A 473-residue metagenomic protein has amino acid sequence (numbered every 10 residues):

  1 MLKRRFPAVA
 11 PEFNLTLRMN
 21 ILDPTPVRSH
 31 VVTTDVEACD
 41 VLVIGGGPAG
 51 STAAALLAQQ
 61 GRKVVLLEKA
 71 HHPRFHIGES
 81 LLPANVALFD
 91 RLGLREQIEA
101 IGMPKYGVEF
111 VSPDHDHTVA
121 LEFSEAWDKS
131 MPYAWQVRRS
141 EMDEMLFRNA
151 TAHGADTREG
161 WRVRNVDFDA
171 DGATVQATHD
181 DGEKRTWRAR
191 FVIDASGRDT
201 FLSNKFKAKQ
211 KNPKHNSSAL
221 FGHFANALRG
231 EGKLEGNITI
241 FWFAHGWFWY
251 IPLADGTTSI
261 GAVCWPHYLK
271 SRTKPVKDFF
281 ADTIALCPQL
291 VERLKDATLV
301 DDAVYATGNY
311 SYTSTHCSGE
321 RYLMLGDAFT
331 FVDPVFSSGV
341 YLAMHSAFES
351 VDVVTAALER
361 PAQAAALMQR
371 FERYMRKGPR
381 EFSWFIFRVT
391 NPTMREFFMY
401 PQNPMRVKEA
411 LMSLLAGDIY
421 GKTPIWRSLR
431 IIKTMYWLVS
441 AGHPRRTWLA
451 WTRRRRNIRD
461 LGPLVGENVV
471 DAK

Functional and structural regions predicted by a protein language model:
F6, F13-V41, L56-Q60, I458-K473: Extreme N-terminal leader/targeting segments of oxidoreductases
G45-G47: Glycine-rich Rossmann-fold phosphate-binding loop(s) that bind the pyrophosphate of adenine dinucleotide cofactors
A58-I77: Glycine-rich FAD pyrophosphate-binding loop
H76-H115: N-terminal FAD cofactor-binding segment of flavoenzymes
I101, Y268-V353, E359-R370, K377: FAD/FMN-dependent oxidoreductases across multiple families
W127-R148, K270-P275: Short beta-strand to alpha-helix junction loop
N149-L290: Predominantly flavin-linked oxidoreductase catalytic cores and closely associated redox partners
T355-K473: C-terminal helical "tail/cap" subdomain of flavin- and related membrane-associated enzymes
